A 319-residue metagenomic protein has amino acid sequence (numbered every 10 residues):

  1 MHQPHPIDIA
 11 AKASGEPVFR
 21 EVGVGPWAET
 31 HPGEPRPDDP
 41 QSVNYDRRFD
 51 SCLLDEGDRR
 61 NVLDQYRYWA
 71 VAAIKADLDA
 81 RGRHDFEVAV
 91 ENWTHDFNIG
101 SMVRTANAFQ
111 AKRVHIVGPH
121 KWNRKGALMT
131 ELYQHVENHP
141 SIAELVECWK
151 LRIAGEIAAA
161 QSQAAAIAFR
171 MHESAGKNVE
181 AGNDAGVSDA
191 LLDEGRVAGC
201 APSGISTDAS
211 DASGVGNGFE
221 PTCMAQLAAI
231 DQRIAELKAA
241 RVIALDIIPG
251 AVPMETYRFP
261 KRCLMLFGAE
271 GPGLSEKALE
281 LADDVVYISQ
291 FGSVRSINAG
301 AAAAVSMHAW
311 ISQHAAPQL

Functional and structural regions predicted by a protein language model:
M1-L319: Post-transcriptional modification and biogenesis factors for structured RNAs of the translation apparatus
